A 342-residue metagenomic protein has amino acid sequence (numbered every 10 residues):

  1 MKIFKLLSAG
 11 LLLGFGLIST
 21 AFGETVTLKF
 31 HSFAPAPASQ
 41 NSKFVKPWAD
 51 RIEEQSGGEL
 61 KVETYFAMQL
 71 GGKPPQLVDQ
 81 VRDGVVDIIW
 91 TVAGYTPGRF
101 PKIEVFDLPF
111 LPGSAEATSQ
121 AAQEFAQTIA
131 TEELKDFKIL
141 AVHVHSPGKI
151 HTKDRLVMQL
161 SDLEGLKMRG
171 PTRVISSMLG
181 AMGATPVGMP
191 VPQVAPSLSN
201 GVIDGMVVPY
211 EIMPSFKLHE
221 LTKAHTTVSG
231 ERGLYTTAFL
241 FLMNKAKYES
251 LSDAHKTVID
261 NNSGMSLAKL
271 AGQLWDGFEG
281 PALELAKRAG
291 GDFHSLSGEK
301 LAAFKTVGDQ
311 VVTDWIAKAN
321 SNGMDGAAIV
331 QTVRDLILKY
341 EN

Functional and structural regions predicted by a protein language model:
M1-S8: Bacterial N-terminal signal peptides that target proteins for export
S8-L17: Bacterial N-terminal signal peptides
L17-G23: Sec/Tat signal peptide C-region and signal peptidase I cleavage site
E24-E116, E132-N342: N-terminal secretory/targeting leader peptides
Q120-T128, E132: Signature of the catalytic double-stranded beta-helix
